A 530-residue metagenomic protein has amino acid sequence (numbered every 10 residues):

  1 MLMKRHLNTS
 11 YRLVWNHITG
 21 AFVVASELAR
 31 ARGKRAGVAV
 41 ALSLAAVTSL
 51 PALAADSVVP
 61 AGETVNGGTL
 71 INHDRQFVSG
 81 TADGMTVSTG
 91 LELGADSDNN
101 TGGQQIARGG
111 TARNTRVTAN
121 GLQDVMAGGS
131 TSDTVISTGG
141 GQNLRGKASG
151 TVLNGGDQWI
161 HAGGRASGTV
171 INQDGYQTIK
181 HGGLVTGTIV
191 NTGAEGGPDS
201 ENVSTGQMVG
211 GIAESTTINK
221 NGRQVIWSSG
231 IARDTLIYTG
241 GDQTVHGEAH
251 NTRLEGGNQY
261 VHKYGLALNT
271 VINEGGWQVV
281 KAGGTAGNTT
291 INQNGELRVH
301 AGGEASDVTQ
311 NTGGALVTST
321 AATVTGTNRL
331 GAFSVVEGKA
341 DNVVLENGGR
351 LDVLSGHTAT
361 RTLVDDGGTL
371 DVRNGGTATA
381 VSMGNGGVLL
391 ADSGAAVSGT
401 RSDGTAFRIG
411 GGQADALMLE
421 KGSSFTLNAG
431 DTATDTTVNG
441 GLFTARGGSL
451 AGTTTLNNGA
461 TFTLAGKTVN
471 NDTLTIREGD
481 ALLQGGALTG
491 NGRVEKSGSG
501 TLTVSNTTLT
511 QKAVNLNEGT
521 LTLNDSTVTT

Functional and structural regions predicted by a protein language model:
M1-R5: Short, non-transmembrane cytosolic segments of multipass membrane proteins
H6-L7, Y11-A54: Gram-negative bacterial Sec-dependent N-terminal signal peptides
L44-A46, L50-T530: Beta-strand-rich extracellular passenger or scaffold domains
